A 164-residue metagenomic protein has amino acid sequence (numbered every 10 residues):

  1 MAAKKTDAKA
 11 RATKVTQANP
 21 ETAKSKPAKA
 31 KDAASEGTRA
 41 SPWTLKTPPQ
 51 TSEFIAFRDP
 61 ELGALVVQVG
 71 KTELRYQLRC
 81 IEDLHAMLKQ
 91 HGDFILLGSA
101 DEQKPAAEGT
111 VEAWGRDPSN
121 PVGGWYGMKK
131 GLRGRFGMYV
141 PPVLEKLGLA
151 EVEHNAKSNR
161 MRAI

Functional and structural regions predicted by a protein language model:
M1-D32: Intrinsically disordered, polybasic Lys/Arg-rich low-complexity tracts
K29-Q103: Long, low-complexity, charged/polar intrinsically disordered regions in eukaryotic proteins
V69-K71, E112, G124, F136: Long Lys/Arg-rich low-complexity intrinsically disordered regions in nucleic-acid-associated proteins
D101-W114, F136: A structural signal for long, well-ordered, hydrophobic/aromatic- and basic-residue-enriched core segments of folded
R116-R135: Short helix-coil junctions and helix-kink-helix linkers
K130-K146: Short amphipathic alpha-helical interaction segments
E145-N155: A short, conserved structural fragment
N155-I164: Short, cationic-aromatic polyanion-contact patches
